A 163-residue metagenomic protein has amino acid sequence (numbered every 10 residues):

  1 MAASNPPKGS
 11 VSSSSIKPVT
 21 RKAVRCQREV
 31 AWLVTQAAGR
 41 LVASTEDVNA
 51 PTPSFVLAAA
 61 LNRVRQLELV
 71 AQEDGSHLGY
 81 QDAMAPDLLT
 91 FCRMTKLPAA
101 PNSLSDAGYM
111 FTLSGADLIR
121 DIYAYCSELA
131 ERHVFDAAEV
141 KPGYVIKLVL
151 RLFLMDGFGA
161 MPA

Functional and structural regions predicted by a protein language model:
A2-L41, M84-C126: Short Lys/Arg-rich basic patches
S44-L78, R132-A163: Short, basic amphipathic alpha-helical segments that act as recognition/interaction helices in nucleic-acid-binding
